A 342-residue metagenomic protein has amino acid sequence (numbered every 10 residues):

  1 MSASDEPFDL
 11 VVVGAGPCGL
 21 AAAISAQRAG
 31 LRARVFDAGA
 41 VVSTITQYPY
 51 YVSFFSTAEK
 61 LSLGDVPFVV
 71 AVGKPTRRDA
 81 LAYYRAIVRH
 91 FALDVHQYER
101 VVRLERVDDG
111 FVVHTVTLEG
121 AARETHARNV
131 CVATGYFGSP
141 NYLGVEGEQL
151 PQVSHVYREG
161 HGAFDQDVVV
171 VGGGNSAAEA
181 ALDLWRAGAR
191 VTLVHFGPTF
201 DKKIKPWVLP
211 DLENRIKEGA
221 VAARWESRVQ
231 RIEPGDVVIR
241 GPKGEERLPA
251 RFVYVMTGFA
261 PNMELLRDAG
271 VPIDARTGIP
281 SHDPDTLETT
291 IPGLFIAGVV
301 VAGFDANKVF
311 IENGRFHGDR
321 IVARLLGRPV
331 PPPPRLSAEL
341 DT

Functional and structural regions predicted by a protein language model:
M1-L10, G138-S139, G144-V156: Extreme N-terminal leader/targeting segments of oxidoreductases
S4-P7, G162-D167: Short helix-loop-beta connector
D5, V11, A15-L93, A178 (+2 more regions): Beta1-alpha1 glycine-rich phosphate/pyrophosphate-binding loop at the start of Rossmann-like nucleotide-binding domains
V11-V13, E124-F137, V169-V171, P249-G258: Short hydrophobic core segments
A22, I45, R106, N141-L143 (+4 more regions): Short glycine-/acidic-enriched loop or helix-start segments at secondary-structure transitions that form or flank
A92, H96-T117, A121-A127, R186-T277 (+1 more regions): A Rossmann-like FAD-binding core segment of flavoenzymes
E148-G162, F259-K308: FAD-site-proximal beta/loop scaffold in flavoenzymes
A297-T342: A conserved FAD-binding loop/helix module that cradles the flavin
